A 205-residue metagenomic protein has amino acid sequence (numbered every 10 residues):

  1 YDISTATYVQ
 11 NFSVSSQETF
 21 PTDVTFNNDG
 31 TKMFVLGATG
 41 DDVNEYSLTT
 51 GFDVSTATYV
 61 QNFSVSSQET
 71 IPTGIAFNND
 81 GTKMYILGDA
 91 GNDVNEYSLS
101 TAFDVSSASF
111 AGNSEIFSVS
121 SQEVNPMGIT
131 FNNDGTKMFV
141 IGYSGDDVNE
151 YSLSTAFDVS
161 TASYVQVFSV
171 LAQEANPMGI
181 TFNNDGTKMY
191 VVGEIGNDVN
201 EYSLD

Functional and structural regions predicted by a protein language model:
Y1-I3, E45-S55, E96-A108, E150-S160 (+1 more regions): Short loop/turn segments immediately following beta-strands, especially the blade-tip and inter-blade linker loops
Y8-S15, Y59-S66, G112-S120, S163-L171: A short beta-strand motif characteristic of beta-propeller blades
F20, I71, N125, N176: Beta-rich catalytic cores
A38, D89, Y143, E194: Short loop/turn segments immediately following the C-termini of beta-strands
D41-N44, N92-N95, D146-N149, N197-V199: Structural signal for beta-propeller blades
